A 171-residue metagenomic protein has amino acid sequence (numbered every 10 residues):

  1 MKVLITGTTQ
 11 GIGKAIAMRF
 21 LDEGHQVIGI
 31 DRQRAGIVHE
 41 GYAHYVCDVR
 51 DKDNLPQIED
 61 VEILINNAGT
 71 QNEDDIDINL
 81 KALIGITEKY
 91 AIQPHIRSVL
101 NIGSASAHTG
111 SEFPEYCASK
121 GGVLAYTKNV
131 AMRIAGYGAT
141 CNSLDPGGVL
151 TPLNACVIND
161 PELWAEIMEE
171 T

Functional and structural regions predicted by a protein language model:
T9, A17: N-terminal Rossmann NAD(P)H-binding glycine-rich loop of SDR-like oxidoreductase domains
E23-I37: Conserved glycine-rich Rossmann-like NAD(P)H-binding loop of the short-chain dehydrogenase/reductase
E40-D51: Rossmann-fold cofactor-recognition segment
N67-N72: Conserved NAD(P)H cofactor-binding loop of Rossmann-fold oxidoreductase domains
S98-G122, T127-G136, G148-V149: Catalytic loop of short-chain dehydrogenase/reductase
D145-C156, A165: Short, flexible catalytic-loop segment of classical short-chain dehydrogenase/reductase
P161-T171: Catalytic Tyr-x(3-8)-Lys segment
